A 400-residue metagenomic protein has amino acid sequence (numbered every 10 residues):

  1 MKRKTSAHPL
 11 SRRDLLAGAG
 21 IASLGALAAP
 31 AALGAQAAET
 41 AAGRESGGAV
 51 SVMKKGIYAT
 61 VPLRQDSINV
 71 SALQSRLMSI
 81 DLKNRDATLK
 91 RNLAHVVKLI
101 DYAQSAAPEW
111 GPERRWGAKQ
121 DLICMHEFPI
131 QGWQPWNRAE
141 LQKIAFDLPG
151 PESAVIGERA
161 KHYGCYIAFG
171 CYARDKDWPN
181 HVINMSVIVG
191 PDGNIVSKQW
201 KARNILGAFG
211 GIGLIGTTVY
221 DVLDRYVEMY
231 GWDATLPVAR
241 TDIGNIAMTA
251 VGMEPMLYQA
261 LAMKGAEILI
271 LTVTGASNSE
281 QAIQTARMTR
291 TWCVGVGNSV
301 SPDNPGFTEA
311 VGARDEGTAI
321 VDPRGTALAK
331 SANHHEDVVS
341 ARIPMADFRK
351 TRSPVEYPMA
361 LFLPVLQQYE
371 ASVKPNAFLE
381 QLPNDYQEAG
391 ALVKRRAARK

Functional and structural regions predicted by a protein language model:
K2-S23: N-terminal secretory signal peptides and thylakoid transit peptides that target proteins across membranes
H8-P9, P30-S71, P354: C-terminal segment of N-terminal export signals and the immediately downstream linker at the start of the mature
G43-G56, N298-K400: C-terminal beta-strand edge segments of enzyme domains
S67-R85, C124, G244-G252, I270: Active-site-proximal beta-strand elements of phosphoester/diester hydrolases
S79-R91, G213-G216: Acidic/histidine-rich helix-loop elements that form or flank divalent-metal/phosphate-binding sites at the catalytic
D101-W200, G207, G275-T291: Cys-nucleophile CN-hydrolase/nitrilase-fold catalytic domain and related Cys-dependent amidase chemistry that acts on
L148-A168, G244-A247, V251-R342: CN hydrolase (nitrilase-like) catalytic-core segments centered on the catalytic cysteine and neighboring Lys/Glu
A154, D175-E267, E280-Q284, P354: Active-site catalytic loop in hydrolytic enzyme cores
